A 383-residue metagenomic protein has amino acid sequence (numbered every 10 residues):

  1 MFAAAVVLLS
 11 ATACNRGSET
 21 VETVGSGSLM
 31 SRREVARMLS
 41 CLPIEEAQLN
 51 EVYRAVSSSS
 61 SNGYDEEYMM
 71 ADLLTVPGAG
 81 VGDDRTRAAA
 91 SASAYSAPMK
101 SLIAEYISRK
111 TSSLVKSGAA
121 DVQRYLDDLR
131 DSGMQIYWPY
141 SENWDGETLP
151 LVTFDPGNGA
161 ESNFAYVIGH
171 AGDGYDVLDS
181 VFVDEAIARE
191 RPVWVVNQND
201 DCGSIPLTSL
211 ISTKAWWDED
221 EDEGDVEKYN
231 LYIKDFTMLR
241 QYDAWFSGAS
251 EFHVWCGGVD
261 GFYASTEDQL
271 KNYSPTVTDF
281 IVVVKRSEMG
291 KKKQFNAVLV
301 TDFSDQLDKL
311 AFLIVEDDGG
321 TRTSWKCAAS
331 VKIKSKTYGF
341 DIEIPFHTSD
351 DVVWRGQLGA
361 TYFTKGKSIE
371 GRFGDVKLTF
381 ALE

Functional and structural regions predicted by a protein language model:
M1-C41: Bacterial Sec-dependent N-terminal signal peptides
G27-E227: Long, charge-dense tracts
G224-S247: Short amphipathic, basic-aromatic surface patches that mediate peripheral association with negatively charged
G248-H253: Low-complexity, serine/threonine/proline/glycine-rich extracellular segments that form mucin-like
V254, E288-K336: Eukaryotic beta-sheet cores, primarily in C2 and C2-like/PH beta-sandwich modules
G258-F262, D318: Solvent-exposed strand-loop boundary residues in beta-sheet-rich modules
F262-F303: Tryptophan-paired
D318-E383: C2-type phospholipid-binding modules
